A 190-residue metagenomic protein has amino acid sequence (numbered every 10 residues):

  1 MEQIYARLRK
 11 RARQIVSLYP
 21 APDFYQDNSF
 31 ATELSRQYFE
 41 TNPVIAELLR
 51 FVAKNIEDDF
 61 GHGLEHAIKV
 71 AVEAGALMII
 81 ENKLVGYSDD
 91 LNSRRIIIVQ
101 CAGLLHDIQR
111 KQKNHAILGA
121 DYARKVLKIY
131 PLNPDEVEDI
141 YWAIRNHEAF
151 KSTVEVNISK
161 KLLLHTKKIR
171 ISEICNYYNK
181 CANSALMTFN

Functional and structural regions predicted by a protein language model:
M1-R36, I56-R94, L105-K111, K125 (+2 more regions): Divalent metal-dependent phosphate-bond-processing catalytic cores, especially two-metal-ion Mg2+/Mn2+ enzymes that act
T41-R50, R95-I98: Active-site-adjacent bridging/hinge elements
P43-E47, K69, D139: Generic alpha-helical secondary structure signal
L49-N55, A102: Short glycine/proline-rich turn/loop motifs
I98-A102, A143: Active-site alpha-helix of zinc metalloproteases
N114-V126: Post-HEXXH active-site segment of zinc metalloproteases
E136-R145: Beta-strand segments within the central parallel beta-sheet cores of soluble alpha/beta enzyme folds
